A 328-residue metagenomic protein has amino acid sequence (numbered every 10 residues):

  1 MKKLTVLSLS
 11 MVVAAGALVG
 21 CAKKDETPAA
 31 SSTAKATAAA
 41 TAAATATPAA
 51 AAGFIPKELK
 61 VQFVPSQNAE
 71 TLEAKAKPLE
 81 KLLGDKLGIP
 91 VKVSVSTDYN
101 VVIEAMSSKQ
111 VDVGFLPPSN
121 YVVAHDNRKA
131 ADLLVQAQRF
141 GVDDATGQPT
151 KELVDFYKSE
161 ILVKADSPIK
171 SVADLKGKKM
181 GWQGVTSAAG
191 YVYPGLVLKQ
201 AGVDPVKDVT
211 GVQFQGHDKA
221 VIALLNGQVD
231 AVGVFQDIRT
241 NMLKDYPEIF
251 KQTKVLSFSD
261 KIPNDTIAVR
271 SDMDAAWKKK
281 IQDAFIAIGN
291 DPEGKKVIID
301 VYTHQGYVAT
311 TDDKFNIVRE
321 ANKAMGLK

Functional and structural regions predicted by a protein language model:
A17-G20: C-terminal motif of bacterial Sec signal peptides marking the signal peptidase cleavage site
A22-K24: Bacterial signal peptide processing site
A49-P78, G84, A268-V269, M273-K328: An extracytoplasmic/periplasmic, membrane-proximal ligand-sensing/linker region
A51-V123, N127: Extracytoplasmic small-molecule ligand-binding "clamshell" domains of the periplasmic binding protein/Venus flytrap
Q62-G84, S96, T150-V221: Bilobed "Venus flytrap"/periplasmic-binding protein-like clamshell domains and structurally analogous long
A105-A173: Acidic, polar ligand-binding/catalytic clefts
P118-K129, V197-Q200, L225, D230-K251: A ligand-binding cleft/hinge motif common to bilobed small-molecule-binding domains
A131-V154, D208-T210, L243-K261: Short beta-strand->loop
